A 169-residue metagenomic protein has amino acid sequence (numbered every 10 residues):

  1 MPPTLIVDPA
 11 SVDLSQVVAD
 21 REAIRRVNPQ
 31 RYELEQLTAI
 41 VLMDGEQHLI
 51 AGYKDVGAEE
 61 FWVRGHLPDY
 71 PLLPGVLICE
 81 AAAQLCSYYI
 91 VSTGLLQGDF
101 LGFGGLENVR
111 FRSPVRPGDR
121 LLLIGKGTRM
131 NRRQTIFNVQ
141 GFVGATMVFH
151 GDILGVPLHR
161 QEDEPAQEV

Functional and structural regions predicted by a protein language model:
P2, P9-V18, C86-I124, V148-H150 (+1 more regions): Hydrophobic beta-strand-centered segment that forms part of the acyl-chain substrate-binding groove
P2-L42, G155, E164-V169: Flexible, low-complexity linker/boundary loops enriched in proline and small hydrophobic residues that flank enzymatic
Q30-L73: Catalytic strand-loop segment that frames the active site of acyl-thioester-processing enzymes
L34-Q36, L121, T135: Hydrophobic core residues within well-ordered beta-strands of beta-rich domains
M43-G45, P114, T128-M130, V156: Residue-level recognition of beta-strand microenvironments
R64-P74, C79-Y88, F103: Compact, glycine-rich, soluble single-domain proteins
R129-M130, Q134-E168: Mixed-charge, glycine-accented linear interaction segment located at domain edges/termini
